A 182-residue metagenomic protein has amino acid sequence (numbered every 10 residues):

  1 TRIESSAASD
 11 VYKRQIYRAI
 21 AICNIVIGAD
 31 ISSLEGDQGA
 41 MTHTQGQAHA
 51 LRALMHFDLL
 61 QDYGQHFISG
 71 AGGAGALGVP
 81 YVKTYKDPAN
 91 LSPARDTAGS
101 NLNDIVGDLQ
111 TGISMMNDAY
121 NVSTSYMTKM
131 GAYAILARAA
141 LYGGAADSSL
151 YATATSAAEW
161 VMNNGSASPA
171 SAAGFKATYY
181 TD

Functional and structural regions predicted by a protein language model:
R2, S6-Y63, D96-G99, T111-Y120: Conserved, well-structured interaction surfaces
I16, A71-A74, G78, V82-K83 (+3 more regions): All-alpha RGS (Regulator of G-protein Signaling) helical domain and cognate RGS-like helical scaffolds
I20-C23, L102, L109, Y151 (+2 more regions): Inward-facing hydrophobic residues that define packing positions of alpha-helical scaffold repeats
G46-Q47, R52-P88: Extended ligand-binding groove/face enriched in aromatic
H49, Y133-L136: TPR/Sel1-like alpha-solenoid repeat signature
L60-F67, Y120, Y142-S148: Short coil/turn linking the two alpha-helices of tandem helical-hairpin repeats
Y126, G144-D182: Hydrophobic-face positions in mid-chain alpha helices that act as interaction patches
